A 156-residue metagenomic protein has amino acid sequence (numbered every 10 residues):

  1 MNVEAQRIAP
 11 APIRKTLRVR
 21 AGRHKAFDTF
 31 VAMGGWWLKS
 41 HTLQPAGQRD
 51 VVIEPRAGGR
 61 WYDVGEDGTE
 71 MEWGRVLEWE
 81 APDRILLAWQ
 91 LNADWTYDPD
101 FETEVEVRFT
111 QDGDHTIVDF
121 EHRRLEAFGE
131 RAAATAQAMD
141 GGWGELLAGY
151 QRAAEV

Functional and structural regions predicted by a protein language model:
M1-Q48: Hydrophobic ligand-binding cavity/cleft-lining segments
P10-R18, Q48, R60, M71 (+3 more regions): Intrinsic-disorder/low-complexity, polar/charged segments enriched in Ser/Thr/Lys/Arg/Asp/Glu/Gln
A26-F27, W61, V76, L87 (+3 more regions): Hydrophobic pocket/interface hotspot
L38, L43, V51-V52, E66-H115 (+1 more regions): Hydrophobic-ligand binding "helix-grip"
G58-D67: Short aromatic-glycine motifs in intrinsically disordered, low-complexity regions
R124-V156: A conserved amphipathic terminal alpha-helix motif
